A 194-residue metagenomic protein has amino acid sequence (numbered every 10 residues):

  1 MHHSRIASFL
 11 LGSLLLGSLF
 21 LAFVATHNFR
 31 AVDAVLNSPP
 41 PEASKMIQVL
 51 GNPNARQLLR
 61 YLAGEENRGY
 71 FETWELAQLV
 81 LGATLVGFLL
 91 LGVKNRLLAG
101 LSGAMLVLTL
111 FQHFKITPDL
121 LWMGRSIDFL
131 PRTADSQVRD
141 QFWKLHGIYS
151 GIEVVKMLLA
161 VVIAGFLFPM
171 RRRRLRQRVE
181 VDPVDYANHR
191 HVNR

Functional and structural regions predicted by a protein language model:
H2-L15, T84, F88-T109: Interfacial segments of alpha-helical transmembrane regions
H2-V80, D128-R132, S136-R139: Interfacial loop at the N-terminal end of multi-pass membrane proteins
S13, A77, L101-A104, I148-V155: Physicochemical signature of membrane-embedded alpha-helices that form the seven-helix bundle of GPCRs, emphasizing
A22, T26, V80-A83, H113 (+2 more regions): Alpha-helical transmembrane segments of polytopic integral membrane proteins, especially the permease/helical cores
D33-N37, K94, G124-D128, F168-V179: Membrane-interfacial segments
Y70, Q137-M157: Individual transmembrane alpha-helices with interfacial aromatic-anchor signatures
A77-V93, V154-R176: Transmembrane alpha-helical segments in integral membrane proteins
A99-R125, D182-R194: Hydrophobic alpha-helical transmembrane segments of integral membrane proteins
